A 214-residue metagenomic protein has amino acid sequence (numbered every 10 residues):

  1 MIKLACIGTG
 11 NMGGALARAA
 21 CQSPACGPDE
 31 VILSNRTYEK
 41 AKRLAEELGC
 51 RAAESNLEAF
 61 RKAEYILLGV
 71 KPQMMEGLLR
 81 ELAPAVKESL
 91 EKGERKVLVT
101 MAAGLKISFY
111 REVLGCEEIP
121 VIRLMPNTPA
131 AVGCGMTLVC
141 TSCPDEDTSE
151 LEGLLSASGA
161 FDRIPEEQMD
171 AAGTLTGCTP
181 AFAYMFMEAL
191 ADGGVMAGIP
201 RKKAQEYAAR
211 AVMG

Functional and structural regions predicted by a protein language model:
M1-R61, C134, A160, G193-G198: NAD(P)+-binding Rossmann beta1-loop-alpha1 motif at the extreme N-terminus of oxidoreductases
G14, R18-Q22, E46, R80 (+3 more regions): Short, well-ordered alpha-helices that flank and scaffold nucleotide-derived cofactor binding pockets
L16, K40, S55, M74 (+4 more regions): Hydrophobic alpha-helical segments typical of transmembrane helices and their membrane-interface/capping positions
Y38, L48, N56-V139: Rossmann-like NAD(P)(H) cofactor-binding subdomain of soluble oxidoreductases
F109-P120, M136-A172, A183-G214: Internal alpha-helical scaffold of NAD(P)-dependent oxidoreductase catalytic cores
L175: Alpha-helical membrane segments and immediately flanking helix-loop junctions that form or couple to the substrate/ion
T179: Aromatic-residue-lined binding/catalytic grooves and analogous aromatic/hydrophobic interfacial grooves in multimeric
